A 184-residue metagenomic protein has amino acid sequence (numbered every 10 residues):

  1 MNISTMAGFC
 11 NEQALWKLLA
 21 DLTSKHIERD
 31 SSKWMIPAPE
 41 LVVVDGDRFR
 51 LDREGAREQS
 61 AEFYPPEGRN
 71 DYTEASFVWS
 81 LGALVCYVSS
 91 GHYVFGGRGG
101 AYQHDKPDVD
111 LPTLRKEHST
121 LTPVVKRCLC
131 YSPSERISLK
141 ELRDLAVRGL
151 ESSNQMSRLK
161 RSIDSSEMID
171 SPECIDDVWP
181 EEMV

Functional and structural regions predicted by a protein language model:
T5-L18: Activation segment of protein kinase catalytic domains, centered on the conserved DFG
L22-K33: Protein kinase catalytic-loop region centered on the HRD/HxD motif
S32-E67: Activation segment/activation loop of eukaryotic-type protein kinase catalytic domains
F77: Conserved catalytic-loop aspartate of Hanks-type protein kinases
K116-C130: Conserved C-terminal C-lobe helix
Y131-I137, E141-M156: Terminal C-lobe "cap" of eukaryotic-type protein kinase domains
N154-V184: Regulatory extensions appended to serine/threonine kinase catalytic cores
